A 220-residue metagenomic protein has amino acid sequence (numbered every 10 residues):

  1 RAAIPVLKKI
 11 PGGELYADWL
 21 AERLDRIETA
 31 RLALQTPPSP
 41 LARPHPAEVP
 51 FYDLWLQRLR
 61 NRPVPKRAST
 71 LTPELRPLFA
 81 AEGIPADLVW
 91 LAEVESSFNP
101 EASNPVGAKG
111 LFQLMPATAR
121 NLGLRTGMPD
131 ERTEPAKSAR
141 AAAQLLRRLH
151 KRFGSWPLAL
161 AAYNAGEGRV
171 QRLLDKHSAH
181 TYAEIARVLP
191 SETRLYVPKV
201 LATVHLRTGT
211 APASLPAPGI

Functional and structural regions predicted by a protein language model:
R1-E82, P216: An acidic, Gly/Ser/Thr/Pro-rich helix-cap/linker signature
Q57-S97, A136-A139, A143-L149: Export/targeting segments at the very N-terminus of extracytoplasmic proteins
I84-A92, K109, W156-A161: Alpha-helical scaffolds flanking conserved acidic
S96-N99, T118-A119, G166-R169, R207-T208: Solvent-exposed loop/turn segments at secondary-structure junctions within structured extracellular/periplasmic domains
V106-M128, P135-L146, V170-L173, V197: Substrate-binding/active-site groove segments that recognize and process beta-1,4-linked N-acetyl-hexosamine
T126-M128, A179-A186: Flexible glycine/proline-enriched surface loops and loop-helix/loop-strand junctions
L146-D175: Catalytic and binding regions of secreted/periplasmic enzymes and modules that target cell-wall glycans
P212-I220: Low-complexity, Gly/Ser/Thr/Pro-rich intrinsically disordered linker/tail segments
